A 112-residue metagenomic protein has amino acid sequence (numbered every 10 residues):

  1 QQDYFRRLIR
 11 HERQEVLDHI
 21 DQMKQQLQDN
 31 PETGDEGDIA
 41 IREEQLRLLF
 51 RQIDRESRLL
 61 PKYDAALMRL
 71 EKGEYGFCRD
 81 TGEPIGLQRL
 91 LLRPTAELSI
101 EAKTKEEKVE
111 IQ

Functional and structural regions predicted by a protein language model:
Q1-K72, V109-Q112: Interaction interfaces in information-processing and related assembly proteins
I20, P94, K103: Short, flexible helix/strand-to-coil boundary loops that buttress conserved ligand/catalytic motifs in alpha/beta
Y75, A96: Residues immediately within or flanking Cys/His clusters that coordinate Zn2+ in small zinc-binding modules
C78-G82, S99: Short cysteine-rich clusters marking metal-coordination/redox-active sites
Q88-L92: Short Cys/His-rich "knuckle" micro-motifs
E97-Q112: Short microdomains enriched in Cys/His and/or Lys/Arg
